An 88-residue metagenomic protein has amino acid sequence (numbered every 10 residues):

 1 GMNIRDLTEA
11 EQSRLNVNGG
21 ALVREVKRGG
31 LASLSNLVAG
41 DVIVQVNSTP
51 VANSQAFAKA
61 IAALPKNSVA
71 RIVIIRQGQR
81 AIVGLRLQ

Functional and structural regions predicted by a protein language model:
G1-Q88: C-terminal recognition in membrane/secretory proteostasis and scaffolding
